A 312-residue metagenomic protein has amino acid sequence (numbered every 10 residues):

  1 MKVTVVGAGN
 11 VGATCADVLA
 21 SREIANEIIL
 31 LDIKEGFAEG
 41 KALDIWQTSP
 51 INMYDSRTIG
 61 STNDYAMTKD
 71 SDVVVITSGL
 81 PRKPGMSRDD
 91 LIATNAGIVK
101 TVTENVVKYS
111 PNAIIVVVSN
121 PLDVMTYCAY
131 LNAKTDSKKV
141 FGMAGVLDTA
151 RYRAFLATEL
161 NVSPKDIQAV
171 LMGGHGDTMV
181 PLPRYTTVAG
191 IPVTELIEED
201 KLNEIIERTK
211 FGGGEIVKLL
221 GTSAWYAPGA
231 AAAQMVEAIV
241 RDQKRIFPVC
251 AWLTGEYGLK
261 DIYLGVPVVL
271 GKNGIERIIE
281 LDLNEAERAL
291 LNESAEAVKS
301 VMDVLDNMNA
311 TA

Functional and structural regions predicted by a protein language model:
M1-V3: Extreme N-terminal starter segment of soluble prokaryotic enzymes
A8-G9: Glycine-rich Rossmann-fold phosphate-binding loop(s) that bind the pyrophosphate of adenine dinucleotide cofactors
G12-A13: N-terminal Rossmann-fold NAD(P) dinucleotide-binding loop
I33-S71, K299-N307: Conserved N-terminal Rossmann-fold NAD(P) cofactor-binding segment
I51-A113: Rossmann-like NAD(P)-binding element
S87-R153: Rossmann-like NAD(P)(H) cofactor-binding subdomain of soluble oxidoreductases
A133-K139, D148-A312: C-terminal substrate-binding/catalytic lobe of Rossmann-fold NAD(P)-dependent dehydrogenases
